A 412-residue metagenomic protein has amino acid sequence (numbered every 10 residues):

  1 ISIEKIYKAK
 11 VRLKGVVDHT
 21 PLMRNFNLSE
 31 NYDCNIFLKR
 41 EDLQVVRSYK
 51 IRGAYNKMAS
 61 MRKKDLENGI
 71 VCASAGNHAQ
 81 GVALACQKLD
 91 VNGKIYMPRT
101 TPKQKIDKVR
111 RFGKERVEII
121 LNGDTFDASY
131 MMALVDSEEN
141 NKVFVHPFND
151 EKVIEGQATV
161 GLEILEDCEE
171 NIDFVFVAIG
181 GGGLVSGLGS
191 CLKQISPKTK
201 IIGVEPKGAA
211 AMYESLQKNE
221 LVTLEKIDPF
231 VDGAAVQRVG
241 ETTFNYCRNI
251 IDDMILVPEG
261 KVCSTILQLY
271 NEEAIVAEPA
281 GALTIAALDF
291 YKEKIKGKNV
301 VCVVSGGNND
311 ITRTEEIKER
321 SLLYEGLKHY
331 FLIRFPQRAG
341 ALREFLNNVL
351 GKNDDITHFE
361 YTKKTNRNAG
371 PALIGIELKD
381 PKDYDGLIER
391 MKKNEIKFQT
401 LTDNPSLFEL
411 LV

Functional and structural regions predicted by a protein language model:
I1-V412: PLP-dependent amino-acid enzyme catalytic core
